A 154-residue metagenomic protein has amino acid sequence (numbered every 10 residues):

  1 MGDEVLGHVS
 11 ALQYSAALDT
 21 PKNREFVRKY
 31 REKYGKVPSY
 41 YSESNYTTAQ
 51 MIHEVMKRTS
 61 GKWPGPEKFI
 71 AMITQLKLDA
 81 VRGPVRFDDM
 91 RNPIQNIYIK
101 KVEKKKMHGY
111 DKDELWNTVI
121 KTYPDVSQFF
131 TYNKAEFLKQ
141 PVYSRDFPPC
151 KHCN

Functional and structural regions predicted by a protein language model:
M1-N154: Extracytosolic ligand-binding ectodomains
